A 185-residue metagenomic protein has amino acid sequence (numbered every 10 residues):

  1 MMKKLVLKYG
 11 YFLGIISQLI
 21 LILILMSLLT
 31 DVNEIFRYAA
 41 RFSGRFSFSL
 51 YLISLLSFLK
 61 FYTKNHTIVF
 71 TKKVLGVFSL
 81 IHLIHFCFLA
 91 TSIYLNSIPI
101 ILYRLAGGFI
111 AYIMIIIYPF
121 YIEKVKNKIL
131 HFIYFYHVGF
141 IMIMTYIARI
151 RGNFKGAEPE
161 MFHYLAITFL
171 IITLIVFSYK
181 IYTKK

Functional and structural regions predicted by a protein language model:
M1-K185: Membrane-embedded alpha-helical bundles that constitute the cytochrome b-like, heme-associated redox core of multi-pass
